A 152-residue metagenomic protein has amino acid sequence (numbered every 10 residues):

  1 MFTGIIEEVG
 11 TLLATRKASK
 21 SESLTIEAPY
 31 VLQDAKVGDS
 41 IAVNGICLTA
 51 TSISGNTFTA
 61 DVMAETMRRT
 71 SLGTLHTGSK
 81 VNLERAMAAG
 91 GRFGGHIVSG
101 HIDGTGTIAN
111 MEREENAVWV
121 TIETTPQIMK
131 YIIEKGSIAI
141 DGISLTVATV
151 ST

Functional and structural regions predicted by a protein language model:
M1-T152: Conserved loop->alpha-helix
